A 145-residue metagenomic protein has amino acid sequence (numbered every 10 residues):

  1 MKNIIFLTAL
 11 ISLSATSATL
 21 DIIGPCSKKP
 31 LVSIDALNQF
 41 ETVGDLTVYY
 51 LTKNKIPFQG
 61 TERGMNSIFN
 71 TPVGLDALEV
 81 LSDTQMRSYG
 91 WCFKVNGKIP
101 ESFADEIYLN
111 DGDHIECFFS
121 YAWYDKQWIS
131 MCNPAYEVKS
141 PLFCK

Functional and structural regions predicted by a protein language model:
N3-L13: Sec-dependent N-terminal signal peptides
T16-K145: Ubiquitin-like/PB1-type beta-grasp interaction modules and other compact soluble beta-rich domains
